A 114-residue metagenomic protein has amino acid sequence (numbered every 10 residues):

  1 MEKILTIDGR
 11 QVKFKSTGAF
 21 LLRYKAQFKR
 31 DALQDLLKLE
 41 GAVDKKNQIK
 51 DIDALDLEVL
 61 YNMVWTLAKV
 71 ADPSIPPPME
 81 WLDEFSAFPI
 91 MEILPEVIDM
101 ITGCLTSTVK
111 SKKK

Functional and structural regions predicted by a protein language model:
M1-Q11, R30-I52, E58, V70-K114: Charged interaction scaffolds used for protein-protein
F14-S16: Short capping micro-motif at the N-terminus of alpha-helices
G18-L36: Short, surface-exposed, low-complexity cationic segments
